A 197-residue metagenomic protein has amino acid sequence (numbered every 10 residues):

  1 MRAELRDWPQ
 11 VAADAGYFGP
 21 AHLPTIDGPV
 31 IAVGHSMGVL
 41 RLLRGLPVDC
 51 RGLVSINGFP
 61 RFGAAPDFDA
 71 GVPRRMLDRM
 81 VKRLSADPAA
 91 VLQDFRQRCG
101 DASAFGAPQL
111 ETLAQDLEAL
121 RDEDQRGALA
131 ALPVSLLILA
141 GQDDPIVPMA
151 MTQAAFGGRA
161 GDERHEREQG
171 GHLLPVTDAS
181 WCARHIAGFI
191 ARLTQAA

Functional and structural regions predicted by a protein language model:
M1-P24, G28: Conserved HGGG/HGGXW glycine-rich cap/lid loop of the alpha/beta-hydrolase fold
G34-L42: Gly/Ala-rich beta-loop-alpha elbow adjacent to hydrolase catalytic centers
R44-R83, Q115, R121-D122: Flexible "cap/lid" loop of the alpha/beta hydrolase fold
R83-A128: Conserved alpha/beta-hydrolase catalytic His-Asp/Glu region
A131-L132, I138-A140, D144: Short beta-strand/loop motif that positions the catalytic acidic residue of the alpha/beta-hydrolase fold
V134, P148-G157: Short alpha-helix in the alpha/beta-hydrolase fold that links the catalytic acid
Q142-V147, L173: Acidic catalytic loop of the alpha/beta-hydrolase fold
G170-R184: Catalytic histidine-centered segment of alpha/beta-hydrolase-like enzymes
